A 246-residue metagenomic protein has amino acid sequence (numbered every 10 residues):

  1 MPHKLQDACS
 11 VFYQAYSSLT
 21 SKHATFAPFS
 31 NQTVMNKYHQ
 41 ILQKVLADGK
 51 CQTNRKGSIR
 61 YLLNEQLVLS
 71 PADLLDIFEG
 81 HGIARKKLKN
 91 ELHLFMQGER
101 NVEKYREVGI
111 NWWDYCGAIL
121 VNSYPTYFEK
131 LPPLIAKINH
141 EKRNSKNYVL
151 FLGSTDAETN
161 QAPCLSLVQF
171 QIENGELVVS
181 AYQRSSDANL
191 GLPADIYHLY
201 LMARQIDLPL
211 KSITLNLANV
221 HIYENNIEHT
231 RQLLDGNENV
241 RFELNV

Functional and structural regions predicted by a protein language model:
M1-H3, S10: Targeting/processing segments of secretory and organellar proteins
C9-V246: Terminal, non-catalytic protein-protein interaction segments that mediate quaternary/complex assembly
